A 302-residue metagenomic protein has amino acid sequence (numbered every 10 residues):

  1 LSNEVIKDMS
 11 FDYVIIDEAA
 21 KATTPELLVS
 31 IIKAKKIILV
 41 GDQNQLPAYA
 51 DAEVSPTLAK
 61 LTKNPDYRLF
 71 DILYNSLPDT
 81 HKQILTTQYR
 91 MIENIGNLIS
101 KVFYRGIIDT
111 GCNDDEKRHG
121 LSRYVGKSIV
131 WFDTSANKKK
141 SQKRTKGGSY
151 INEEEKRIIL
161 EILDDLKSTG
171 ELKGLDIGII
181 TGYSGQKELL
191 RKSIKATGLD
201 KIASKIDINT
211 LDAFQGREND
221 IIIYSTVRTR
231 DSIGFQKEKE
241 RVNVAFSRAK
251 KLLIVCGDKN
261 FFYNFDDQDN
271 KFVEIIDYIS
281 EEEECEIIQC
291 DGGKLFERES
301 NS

Functional and structural regions predicted by a protein language model:
L1-S302: Conserved helicase motor core of SF1/SF2 NTP-dependent helicases
